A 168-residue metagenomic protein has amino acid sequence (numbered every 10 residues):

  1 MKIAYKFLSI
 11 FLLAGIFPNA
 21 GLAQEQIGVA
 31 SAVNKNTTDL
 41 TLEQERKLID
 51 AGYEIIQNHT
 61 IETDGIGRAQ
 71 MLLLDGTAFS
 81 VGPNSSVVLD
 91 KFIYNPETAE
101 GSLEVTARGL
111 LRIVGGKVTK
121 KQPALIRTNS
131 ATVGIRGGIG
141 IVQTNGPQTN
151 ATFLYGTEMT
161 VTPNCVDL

Functional and structural regions predicted by a protein language model:
M1-L8: Bacterial N-terminal signal peptides that target proteins for export
S9-I16: Bacterial N-terminal signal peptides
A23-D167: Flexible, surface-exposed loop/linker segments and immediately adjacent secondary-structure boundaries
